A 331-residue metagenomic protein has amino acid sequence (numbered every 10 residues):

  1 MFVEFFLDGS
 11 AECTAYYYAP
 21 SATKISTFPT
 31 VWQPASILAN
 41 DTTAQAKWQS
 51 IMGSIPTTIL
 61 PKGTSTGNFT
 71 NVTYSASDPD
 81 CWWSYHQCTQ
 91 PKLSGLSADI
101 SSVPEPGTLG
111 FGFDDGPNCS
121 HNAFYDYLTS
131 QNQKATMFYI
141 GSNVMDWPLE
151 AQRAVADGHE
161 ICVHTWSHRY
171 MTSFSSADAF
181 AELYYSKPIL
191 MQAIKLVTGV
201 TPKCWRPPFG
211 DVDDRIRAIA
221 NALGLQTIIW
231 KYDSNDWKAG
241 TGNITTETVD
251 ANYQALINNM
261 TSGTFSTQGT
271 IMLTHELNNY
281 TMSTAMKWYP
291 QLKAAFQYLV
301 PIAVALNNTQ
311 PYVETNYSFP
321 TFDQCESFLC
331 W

Functional and structural regions predicted by a protein language model:
M1-G110, Q131, A135, T267-W331: Terminal accessory/targeting
K47, M52-S173, D178, E182-K203 (+1 more regions): Active-site beta->alpha N-cap acidic-glycine motif
G116-S120, Y139-P148, R169-A177, W205-D214 (+4 more regions): Acidic-and-aromatic substrate-binding clefts and catalytic sites of carbohydrate-active enzymes
A123-D126, Y232-D233, M286: Short coil/turn segments at secondary-structure boundaries
L128-S130, Q152-A156, I219-G224, Y289-A294: Short, surface-exposed basic-aromatic patches at helix termini and helix-loop junctions that form
A156, R169-V197, D211-T267: Alpha-helical scaffold elements lining the catalytic groove of polysaccharide deacetylases
T165, K231-D233, A303-A305: Residues at the C-termini of beta-strands that transition into short coil/loop
